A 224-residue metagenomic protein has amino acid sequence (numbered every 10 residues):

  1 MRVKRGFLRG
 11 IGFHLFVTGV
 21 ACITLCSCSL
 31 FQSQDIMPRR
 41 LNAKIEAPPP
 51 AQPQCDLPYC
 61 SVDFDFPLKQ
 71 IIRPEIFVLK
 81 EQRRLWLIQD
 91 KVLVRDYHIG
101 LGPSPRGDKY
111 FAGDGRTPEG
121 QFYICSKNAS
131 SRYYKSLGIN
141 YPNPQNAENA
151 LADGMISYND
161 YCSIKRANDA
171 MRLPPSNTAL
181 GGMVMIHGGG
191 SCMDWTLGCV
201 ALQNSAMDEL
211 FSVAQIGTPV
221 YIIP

Functional and structural regions predicted by a protein language model:
R2-F16: N-terminal Sec-pathway targeting helices
H14-T24: Bacterial N-terminal signal peptides
P38-I72: N-terminal low-complexity, Pro/Thr/Ser-rich intrinsically disordered segments that act as propeptides or flexible
P58-E75, K80-E81, I99-S126, N204-D208: N-terminal post-signal-peptidase region of extra-cytosolic proteins
I88-L93: Short acidic-glycine loop/turn motifs at beta-strand connectors
P118, S126-P224: Exported/periplasmic cell-wall-interacting domains
